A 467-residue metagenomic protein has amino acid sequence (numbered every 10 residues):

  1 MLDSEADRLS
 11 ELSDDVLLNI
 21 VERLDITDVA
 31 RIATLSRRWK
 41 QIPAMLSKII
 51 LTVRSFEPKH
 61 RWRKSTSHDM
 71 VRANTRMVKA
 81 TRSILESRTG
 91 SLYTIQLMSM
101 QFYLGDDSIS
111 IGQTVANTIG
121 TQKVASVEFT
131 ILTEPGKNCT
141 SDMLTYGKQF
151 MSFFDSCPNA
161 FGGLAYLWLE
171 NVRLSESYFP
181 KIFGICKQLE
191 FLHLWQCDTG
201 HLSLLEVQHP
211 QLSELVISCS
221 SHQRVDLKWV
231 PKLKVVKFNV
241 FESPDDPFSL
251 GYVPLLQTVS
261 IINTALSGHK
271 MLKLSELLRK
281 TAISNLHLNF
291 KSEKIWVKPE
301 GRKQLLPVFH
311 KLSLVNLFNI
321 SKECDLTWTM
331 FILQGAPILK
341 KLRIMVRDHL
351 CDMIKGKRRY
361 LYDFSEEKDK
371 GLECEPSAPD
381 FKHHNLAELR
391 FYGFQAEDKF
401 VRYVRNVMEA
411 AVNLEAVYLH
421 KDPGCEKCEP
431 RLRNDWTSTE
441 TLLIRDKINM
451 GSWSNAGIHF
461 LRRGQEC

Functional and structural regions predicted by a protein language model:
L2-H209, S218: Leucine-rich repeat
R31, H201, R343, Y418-K421 (+1 more regions): Short, flexible/disordered secondary-structure transition segments
A44-M45, G90-I95, I119-A125, N159-Y166 (+10 more regions): Leucine-rich repeat
I49-L51, M98-M100, A125-T130, A165-E170 (+9 more regions): Conserved hydrophobic beta-strand positions in leucine-rich repeat
F56-R82, Y103-I111, E134-F153, H201 (+8 more regions): Leucine-rich repeat
E86, Q113, T118, A160 (+5 more regions): Plant-skewed but cross-kingdom recognition/interaction modules and surfaces
M100, W229, D245-K322, G335: Extended repeat-based solenoid scaffolds, especially LRR ectodomains and other repeat-derived architectures
D435-C467: C-terminal helix/juxtamembrane-tail motif
